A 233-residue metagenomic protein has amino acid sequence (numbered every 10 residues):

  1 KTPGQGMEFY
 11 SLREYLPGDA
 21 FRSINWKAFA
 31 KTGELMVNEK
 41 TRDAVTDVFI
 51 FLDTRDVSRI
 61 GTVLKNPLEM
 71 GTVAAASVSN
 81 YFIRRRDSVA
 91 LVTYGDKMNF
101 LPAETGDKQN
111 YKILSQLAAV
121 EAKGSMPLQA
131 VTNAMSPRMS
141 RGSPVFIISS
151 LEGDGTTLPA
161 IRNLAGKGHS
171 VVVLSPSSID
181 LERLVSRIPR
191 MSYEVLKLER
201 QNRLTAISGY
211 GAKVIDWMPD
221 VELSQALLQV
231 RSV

Functional and structural regions predicted by a protein language model:
K1-E104, P144-I148, G155, A160-N163: An amphipathic, basic-hydrophobic helix/alpha-beta surface used to engage anionic, phosphate-rich ligands or surfaces
Q5, G71, G124-L128, D154 (+1 more regions): A conditional alpha-helix N-cap/helix-loop micro-motif detector
S23-I24, L117-E121, S143-I147, I188-P189: Short, basic, glycine/proline-bearing loop/turn elements
L101-S115, L228-V233: Short, electropositive alpha-helical surface patch
K108-S143: Von Willebrand factor
N133-V145, L151-V233: Von Willebrand factor type A / integrin I
